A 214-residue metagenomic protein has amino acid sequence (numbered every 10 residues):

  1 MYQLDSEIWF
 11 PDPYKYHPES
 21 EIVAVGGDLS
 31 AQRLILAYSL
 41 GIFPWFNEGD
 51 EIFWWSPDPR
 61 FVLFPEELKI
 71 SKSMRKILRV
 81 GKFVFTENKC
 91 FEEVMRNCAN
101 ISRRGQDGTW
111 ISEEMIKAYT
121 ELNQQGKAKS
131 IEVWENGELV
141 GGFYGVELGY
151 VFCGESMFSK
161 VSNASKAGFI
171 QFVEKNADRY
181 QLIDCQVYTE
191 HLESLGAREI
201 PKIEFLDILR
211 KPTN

Functional and structural regions predicted by a protein language model:
M1-N214: N-acyltransferase acceptor-side catalytic subdomain
